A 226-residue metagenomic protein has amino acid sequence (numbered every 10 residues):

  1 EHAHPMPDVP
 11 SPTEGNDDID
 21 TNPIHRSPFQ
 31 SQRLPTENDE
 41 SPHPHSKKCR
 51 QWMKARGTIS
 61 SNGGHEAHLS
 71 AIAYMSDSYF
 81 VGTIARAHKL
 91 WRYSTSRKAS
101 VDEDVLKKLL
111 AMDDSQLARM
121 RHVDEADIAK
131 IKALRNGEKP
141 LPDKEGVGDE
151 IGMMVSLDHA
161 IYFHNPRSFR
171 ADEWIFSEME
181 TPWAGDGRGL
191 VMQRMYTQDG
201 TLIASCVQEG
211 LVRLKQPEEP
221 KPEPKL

Functional and structural regions predicted by a protein language model:
E1-L226: Terminal targeting signals and extreme-terminal segments of soluble enzymes
